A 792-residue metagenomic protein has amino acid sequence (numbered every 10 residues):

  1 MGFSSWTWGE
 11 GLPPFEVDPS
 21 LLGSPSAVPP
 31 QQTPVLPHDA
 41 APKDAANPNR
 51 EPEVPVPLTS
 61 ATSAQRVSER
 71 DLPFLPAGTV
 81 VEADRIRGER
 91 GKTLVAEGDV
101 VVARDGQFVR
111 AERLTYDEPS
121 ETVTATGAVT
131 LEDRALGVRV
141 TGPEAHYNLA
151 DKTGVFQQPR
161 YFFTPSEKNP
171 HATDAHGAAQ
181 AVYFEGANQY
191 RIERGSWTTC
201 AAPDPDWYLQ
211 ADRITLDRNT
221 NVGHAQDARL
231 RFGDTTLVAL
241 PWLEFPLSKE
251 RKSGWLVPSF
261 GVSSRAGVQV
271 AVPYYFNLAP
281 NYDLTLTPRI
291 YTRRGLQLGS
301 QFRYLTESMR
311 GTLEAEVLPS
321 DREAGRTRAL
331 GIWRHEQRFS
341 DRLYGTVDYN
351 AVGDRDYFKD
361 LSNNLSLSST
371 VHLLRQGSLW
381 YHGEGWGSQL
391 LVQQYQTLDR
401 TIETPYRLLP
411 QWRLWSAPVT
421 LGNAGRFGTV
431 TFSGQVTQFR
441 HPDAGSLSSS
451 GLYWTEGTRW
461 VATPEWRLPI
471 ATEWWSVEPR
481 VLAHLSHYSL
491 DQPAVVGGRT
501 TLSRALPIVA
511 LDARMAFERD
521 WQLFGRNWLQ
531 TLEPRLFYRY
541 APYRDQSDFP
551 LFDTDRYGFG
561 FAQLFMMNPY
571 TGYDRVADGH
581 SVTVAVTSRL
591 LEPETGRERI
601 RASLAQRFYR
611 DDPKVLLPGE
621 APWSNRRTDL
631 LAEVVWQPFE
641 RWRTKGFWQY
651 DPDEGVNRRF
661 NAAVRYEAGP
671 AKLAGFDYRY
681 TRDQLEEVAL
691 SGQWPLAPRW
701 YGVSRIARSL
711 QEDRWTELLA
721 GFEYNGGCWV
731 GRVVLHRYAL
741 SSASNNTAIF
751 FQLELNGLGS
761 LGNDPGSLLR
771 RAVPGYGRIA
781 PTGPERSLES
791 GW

Functional and structural regions predicted by a protein language model:
M1-S24, P30-T33, A40-K43, L758-S760 (+1 more regions): Cleavable N-terminal export/targeting peptides
E10-R194, Y208-D227, L286, S416 (+1 more regions): N-terminal amphipathic/hydrophobic interface segments
G137-W197, A202-R213, D217-W792: Outer-membrane beta-barrel proteins and related beta-barrel translocases across Gram-negative bacteria
